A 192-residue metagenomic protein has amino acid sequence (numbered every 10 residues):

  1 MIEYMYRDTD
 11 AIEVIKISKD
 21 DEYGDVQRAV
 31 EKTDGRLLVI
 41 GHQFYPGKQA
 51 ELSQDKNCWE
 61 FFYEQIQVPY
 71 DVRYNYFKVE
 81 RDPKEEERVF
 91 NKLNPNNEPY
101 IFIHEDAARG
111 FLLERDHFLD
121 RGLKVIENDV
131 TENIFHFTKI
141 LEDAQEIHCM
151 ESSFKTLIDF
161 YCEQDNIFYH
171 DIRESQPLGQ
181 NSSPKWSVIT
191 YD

Functional and structural regions predicted by a protein language model:
M1-D192: Catalytic machinery of carbohydrate-active enzymes, primarily nucleotide-sugar-dependent glycosyltransferases
